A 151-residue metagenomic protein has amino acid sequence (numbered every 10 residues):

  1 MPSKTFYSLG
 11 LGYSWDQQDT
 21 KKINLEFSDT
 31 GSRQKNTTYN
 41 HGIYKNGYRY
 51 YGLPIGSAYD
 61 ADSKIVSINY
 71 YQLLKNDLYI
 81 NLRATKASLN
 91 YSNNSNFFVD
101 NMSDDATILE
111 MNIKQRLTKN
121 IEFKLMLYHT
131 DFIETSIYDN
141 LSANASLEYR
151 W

Functional and structural regions predicted by a protein language model:
M1-W151: Exposed, low-structure sequence patches enriched in small/polar residues
